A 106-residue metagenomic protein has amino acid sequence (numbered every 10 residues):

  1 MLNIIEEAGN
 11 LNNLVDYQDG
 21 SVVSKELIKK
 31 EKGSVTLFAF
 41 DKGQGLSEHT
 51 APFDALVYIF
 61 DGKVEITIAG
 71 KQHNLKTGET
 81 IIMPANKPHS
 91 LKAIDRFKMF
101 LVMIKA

Functional and structural regions predicted by a protein language model:
M1-K32, T67: A short, N-terminal "cap"/entry segment at the start of jelly-roll beta-barrel domains of the cupin/DSBH fold
S21, T36-A51: Conserved short histidine dyad/triad with adjacent acidic residue
S34, K63-E65, Q72, P88 (+1 more regions): Structural motif
F53-A69: Glycine- and acidic-residue-biased ligand/ion/polar-headgroup-sensing regions
F60-D61, K76-T77, D95: A cytosolic small-molecule/anion-sensing beta-strand core signal
G70-A85: Short acidic-glycine-tyrosine-enriched beta hairpin
A85-A106: Ligand-binding loop in jelly-roll beta-barrel domains
